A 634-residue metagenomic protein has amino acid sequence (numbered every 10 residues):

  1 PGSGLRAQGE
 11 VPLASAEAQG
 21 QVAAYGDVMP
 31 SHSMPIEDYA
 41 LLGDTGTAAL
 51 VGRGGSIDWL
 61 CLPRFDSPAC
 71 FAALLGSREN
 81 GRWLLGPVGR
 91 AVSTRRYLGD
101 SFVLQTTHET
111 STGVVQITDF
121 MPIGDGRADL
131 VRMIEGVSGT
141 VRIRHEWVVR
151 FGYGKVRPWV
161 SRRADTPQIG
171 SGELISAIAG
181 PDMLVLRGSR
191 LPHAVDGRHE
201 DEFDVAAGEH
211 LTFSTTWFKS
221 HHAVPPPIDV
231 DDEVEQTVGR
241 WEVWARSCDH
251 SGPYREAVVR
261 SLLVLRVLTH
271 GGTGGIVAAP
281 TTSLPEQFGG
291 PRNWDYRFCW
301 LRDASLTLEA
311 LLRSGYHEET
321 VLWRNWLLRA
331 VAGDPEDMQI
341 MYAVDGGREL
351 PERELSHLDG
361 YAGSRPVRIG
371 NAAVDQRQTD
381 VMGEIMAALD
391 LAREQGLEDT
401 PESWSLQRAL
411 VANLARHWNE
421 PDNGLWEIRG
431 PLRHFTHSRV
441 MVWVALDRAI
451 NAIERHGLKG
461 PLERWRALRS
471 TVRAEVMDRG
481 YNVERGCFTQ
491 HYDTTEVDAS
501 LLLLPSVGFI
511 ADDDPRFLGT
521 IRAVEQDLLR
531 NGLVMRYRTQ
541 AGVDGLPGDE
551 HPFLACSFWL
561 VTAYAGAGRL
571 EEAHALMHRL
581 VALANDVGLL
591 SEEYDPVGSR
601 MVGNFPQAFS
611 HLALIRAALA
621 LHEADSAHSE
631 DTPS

Functional and structural regions predicted by a protein language model:
P12-A18: Short linear motifs in low-complexity or flexible loops
G20-S634: Acidic, mature catalytic/reactive cores of soluble proteins
